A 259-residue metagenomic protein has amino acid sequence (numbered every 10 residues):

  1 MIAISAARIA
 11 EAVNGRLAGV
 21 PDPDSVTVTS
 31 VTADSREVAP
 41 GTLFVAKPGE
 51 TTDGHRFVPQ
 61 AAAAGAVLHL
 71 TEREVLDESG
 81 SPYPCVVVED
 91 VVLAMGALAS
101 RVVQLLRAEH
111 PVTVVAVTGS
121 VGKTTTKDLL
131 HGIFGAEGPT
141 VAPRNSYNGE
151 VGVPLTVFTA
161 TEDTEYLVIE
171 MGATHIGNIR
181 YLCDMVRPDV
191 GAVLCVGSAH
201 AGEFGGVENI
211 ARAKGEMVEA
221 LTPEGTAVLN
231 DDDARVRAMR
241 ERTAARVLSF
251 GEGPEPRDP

Functional and structural regions predicted by a protein language model:
M1-T118, T125-A136, F158: Short, basic phosphate-binding NTP loop
G19-V20, L70-T71, V87-V88, V141-R144 (+3 more regions): General beta-strand structural signal in soluble alpha/beta enzymes
P48, C85, V207-A211, E241 (+1 more regions): Adenine nucleotide phosphate-binding catalytic loops in nucleotide-utilizing enzymes
L70-D77, D231-A234, E252-P254: Short, polar loop motifs at secondary-structure junctions
L76-D77, N148, S198, E255: Positions that flank functional sites
A94-D231, R235-T243: Phosphate-binding loop of NTP-binding sites
